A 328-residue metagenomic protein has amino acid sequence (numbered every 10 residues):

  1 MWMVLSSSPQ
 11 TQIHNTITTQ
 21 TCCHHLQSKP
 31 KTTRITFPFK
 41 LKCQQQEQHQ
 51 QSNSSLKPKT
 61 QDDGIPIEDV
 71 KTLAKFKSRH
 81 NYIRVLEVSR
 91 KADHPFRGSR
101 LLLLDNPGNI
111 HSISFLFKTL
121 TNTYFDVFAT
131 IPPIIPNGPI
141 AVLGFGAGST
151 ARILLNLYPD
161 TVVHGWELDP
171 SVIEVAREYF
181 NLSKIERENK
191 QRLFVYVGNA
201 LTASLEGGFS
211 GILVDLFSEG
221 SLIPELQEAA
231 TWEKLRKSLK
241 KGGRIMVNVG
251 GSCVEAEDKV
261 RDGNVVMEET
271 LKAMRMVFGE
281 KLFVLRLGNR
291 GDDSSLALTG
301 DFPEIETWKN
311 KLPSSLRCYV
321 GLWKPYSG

Functional and structural regions predicted by a protein language model:
W2-L5, F39-Q46, N53-L56, I113-F278 (+2 more regions): The AdoMet/dcAdoMet-binding core of the Class I SAM-like
W2-R97, L101, N109-F115, T130-P133 (+3 more regions): SAM/dcSAM-binding transferase cores
